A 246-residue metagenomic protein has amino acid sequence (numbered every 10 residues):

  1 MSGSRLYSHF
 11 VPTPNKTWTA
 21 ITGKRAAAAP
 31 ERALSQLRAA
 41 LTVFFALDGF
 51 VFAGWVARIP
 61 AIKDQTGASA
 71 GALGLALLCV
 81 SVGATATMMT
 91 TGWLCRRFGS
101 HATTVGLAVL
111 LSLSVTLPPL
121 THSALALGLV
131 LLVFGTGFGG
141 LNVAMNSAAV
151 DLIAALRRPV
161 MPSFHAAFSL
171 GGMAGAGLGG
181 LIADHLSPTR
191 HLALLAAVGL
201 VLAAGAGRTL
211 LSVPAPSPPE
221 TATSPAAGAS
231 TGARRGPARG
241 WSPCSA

Functional and structural regions predicted by a protein language model:
T13-S35, L211-S245: Juxtamembrane intracellular "pre-TM" segments in multi-pass secondary transporters
P30-R58, D64, L132, R235-A246: Pair of pore-lining "gating" transmembrane helices in MFS-fold secondary transporters
V80-V82, S169-A174: Short hydrophobic/small-residue motifs within alpha-helical transmembrane segments of multi-pass transporter-like
A86-S100, A183: Helix-to-loop junctions at the C-terminal end of transmembrane segments in multipass secondary transporters
H101-T104, A108: Primarily marks hydrophobic transmembrane alpha-helices of the MFS/SLC 12-helix fold
P119-V130: Helix-loop junctions at membrane interfaces in 12-TM secondary transporters
L131-F168: Cytoplasmic helix-loop-helix junction between adjacent transmembrane helices in 12-TM secondary transporters
R190-R208: Symmetry-related core transmembrane helices of the 12-TM Major Facilitator Superfamily/SLC fold
